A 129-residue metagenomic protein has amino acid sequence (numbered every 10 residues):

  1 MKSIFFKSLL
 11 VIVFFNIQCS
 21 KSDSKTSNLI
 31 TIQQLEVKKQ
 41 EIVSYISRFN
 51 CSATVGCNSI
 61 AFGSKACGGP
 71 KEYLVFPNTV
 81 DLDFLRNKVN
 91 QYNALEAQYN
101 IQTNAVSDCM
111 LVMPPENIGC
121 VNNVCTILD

Functional and structural regions predicted by a protein language model:
M1-I17: Sec-dependent bacterial lipoprotein signal peptides
I17-E36: Bacterial Sec-dependent N-terminal signal peptides
V37-E72: Post-signal-peptide N-terminal segment of Sec-exported extracytoplasmic proteins
S59-A94: Mature extracytoplasmic domains of secretory-pathway proteins
Y99-D129: Short flanking/linker segments adjacent to small metal-binding domains or redox-active Cys/His motifs
